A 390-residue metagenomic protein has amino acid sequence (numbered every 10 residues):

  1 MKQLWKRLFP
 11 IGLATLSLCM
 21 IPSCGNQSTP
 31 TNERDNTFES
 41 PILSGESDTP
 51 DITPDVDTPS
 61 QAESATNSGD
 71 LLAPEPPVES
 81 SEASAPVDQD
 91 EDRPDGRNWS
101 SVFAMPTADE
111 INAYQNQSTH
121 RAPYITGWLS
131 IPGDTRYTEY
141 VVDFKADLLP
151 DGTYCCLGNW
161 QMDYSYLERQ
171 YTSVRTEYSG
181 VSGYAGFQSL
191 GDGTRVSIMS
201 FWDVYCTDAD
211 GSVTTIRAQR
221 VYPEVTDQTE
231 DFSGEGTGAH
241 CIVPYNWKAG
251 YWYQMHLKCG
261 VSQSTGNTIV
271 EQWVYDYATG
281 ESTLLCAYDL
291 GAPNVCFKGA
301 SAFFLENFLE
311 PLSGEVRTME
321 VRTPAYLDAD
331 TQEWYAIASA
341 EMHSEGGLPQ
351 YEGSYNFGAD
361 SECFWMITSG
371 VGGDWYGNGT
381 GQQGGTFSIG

Functional and structural regions predicted by a protein language model:
M20-S23: C-terminal motif of bacterial Sec signal peptides marking the signal peptidase cleavage site
G25-Q27: Bacterial signal peptide processing site
T31-S100: Ser/Thr/Gly/Pro-rich low-complexity, disordered linker/stalk segments of secreted and cell-surface proteins
V102-R136, K145-G152, E310-G390: Activation corresponds to long, low-complexity, non-globular regions
E110-V225, T386-G390: Secretory/extracellular carbohydrate-interaction modules and structurally similar beta-sandwich "look-alikes"
F232-W252: Short, aromatic/His-centered strand-loop micro-motif at the edge of beta-sheets
W247-T283: Carbohydrate-binding surfaces in secreted/extracellular proteins
D289-E315: Flexible glycan-contacting loops in extracellular carbohydrate-active proteins
